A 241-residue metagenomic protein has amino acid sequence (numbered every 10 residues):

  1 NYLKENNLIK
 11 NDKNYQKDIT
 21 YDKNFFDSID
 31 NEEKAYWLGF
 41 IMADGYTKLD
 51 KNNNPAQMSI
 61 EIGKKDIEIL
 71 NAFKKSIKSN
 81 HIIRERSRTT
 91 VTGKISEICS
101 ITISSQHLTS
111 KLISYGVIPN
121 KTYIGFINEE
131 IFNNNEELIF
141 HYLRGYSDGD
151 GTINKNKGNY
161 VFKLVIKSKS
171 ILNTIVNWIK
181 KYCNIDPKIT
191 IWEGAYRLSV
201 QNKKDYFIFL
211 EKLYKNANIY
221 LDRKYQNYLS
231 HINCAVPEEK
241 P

Functional and structural regions predicted by a protein language model:
N1-P241: Internal intein/HINT superfamily modules and their associated LAGLIDADG
